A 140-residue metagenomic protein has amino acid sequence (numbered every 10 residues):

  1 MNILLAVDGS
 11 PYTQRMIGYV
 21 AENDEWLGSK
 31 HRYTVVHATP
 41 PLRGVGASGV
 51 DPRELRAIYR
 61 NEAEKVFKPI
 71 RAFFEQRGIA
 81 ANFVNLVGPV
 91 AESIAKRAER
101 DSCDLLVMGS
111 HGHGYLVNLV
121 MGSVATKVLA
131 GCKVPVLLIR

Functional and structural regions predicted by a protein language model:
M1, D104, K133: Conserved acidic residues
M1-G49, R77: Small/aliphatic-rich secondary-structure junction motif
T34-V36, N82-L86, L137: General small-molecule cofactor/ligand-binding pocket signal
R53-K65: A short acidic, glycine-rich active-site loop that binds or catalyzes chemistry on phosphate/adenosine moieties
A72-L106: Structural beta-alpha unit
L105-A130: Glycine-rich, Arg-bearing micro-motifs that act as flexible, cationic patches
V134-R140: Short, flexible loop segments at boundaries between secondary-structure elements
